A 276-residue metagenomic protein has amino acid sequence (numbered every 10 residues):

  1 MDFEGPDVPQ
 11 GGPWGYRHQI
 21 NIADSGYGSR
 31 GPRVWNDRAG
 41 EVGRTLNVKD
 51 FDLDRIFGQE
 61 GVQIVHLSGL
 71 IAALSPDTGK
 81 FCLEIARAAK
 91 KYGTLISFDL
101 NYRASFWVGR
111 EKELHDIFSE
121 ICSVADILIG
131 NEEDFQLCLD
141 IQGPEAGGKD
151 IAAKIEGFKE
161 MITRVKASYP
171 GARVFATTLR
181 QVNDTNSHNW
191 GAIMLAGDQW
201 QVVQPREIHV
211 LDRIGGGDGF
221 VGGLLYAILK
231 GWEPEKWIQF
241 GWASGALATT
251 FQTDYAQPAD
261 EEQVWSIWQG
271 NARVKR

Functional and structural regions predicted by a protein language model:
M1-G69, E262-R276: Conserved N-terminal subdomain of the carbohydrate kinase-like
F3, I96-F98, I129: Hydrophobic beta-strand scaffold residues
A39, L70, N101-S105, E133 (+1 more regions): Active-site beta-loop-alpha junctions enriched in small/polar residues
F51, G79-E84, R110-S119: Charged helix-capping and loop-helix junction motifs
L83, R87-K91, C122, W242: Anion (oxyanion) recognition and catalysis
K90-L95, Y169-R173: A short helix->loop->beta-strand "cap" motif at the edges of active sites that frequently abuts
F106-D198: Conserved phosphate/ATP/ADP-binding segment of small-molecule kinases
T185, Q201-G270, V274: Conserved post-catalytic alpha-helical subdomain immediately downstream of the catalytic base and nucleotide-binding
